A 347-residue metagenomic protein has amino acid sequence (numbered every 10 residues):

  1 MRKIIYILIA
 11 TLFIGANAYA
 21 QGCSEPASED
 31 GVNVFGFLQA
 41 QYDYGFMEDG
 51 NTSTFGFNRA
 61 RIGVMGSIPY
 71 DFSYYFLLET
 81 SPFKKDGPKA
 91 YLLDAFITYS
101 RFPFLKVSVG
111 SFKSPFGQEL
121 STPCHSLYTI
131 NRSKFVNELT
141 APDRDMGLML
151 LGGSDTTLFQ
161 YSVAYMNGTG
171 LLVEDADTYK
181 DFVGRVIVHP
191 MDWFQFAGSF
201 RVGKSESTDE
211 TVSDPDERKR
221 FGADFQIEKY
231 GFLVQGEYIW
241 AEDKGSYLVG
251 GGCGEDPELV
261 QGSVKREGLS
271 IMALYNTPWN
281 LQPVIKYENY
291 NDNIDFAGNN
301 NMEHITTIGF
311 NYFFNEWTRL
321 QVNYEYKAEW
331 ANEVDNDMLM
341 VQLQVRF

Functional and structural regions predicted by a protein language model:
M1-I4: Positively charged n-region of N-terminal signal peptides that target proteins for export
I7-G15: Bacterial N-terminal signal peptides
A16-A20: Sec/Tat signal peptide C-region and signal peptidase I cleavage site
G22-G45, D49-G168, T178-V183, I187-F196 (+4 more regions): Outer membrane beta-barrel
S28, T54, G87-K89, T140 (+5 more regions): A generic structural micro-feature
F46-G50, P69, F96-S100, S108-S111 (+2 more regions): Outer-membrane beta-barrel pore domains
G170-E174, R185, E210-V212: Short helix-to-loop capping/linker segments positioned immediately adjacent to catalytic or ligand/cofactor-binding
